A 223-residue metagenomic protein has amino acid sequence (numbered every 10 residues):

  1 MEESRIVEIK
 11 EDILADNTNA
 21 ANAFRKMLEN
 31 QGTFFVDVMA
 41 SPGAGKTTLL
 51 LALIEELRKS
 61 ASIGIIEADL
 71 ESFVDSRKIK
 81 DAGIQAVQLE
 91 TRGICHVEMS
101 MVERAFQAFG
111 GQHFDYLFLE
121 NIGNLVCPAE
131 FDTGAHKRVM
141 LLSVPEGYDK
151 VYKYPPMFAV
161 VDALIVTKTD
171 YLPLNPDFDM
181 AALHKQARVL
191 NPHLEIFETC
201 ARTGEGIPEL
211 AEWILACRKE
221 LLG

Functional and structural regions predicted by a protein language model:
E3-M39, A44, L53-H136, G147-D149 (+2 more regions): Nucleotide-state-sensitive switch-loop elements of NTP-binding domains
S41-P42, I66-A68, S143-V144, L164-F178 (+1 more regions): G-domain G4 guanine-recognition motif of GTPases
L49: Hydrophobic positions on the alpha1 helix immediately C-terminal to the Walker A/P-loop
P128-A135, L142-H193: Conserved C-terminal guanine-recognition region of P-loop GTPase G domains, centered on the G4
L172-G223: Canonical P-loop GTPase G-domain recognition
